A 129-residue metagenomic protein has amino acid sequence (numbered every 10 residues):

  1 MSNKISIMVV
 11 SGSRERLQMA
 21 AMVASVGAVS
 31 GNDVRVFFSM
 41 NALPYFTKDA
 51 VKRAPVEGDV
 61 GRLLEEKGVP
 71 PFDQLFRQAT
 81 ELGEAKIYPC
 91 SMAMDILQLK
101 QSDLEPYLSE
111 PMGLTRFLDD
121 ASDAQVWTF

Functional and structural regions predicted by a protein language model:
S2-S6: Extreme N-terminal starter segment of soluble prokaryotic enzymes
I7-L17, F46: Short, glycine-rich nucleotide/cofactor-binding loops
S13-R14, V26, N41-P44: Short, catalytically relevant binding-site loops at active-site mouths
Q18-S30, V36: Histidine-anchored nucleotide/phosphate-binding helix
V34-M40, Y88-S91: Short internal beta-strands
A42-P55: N-terminal beta-loop-helix "entrance" segment that forms/cooperates in small-molecule cofactor or anionic ligand
A54-A85: A glycine-rich helix N-cap at a beta->alpha junction
D73-A124, T128-F129: A charged, amphipathic interaction segment
